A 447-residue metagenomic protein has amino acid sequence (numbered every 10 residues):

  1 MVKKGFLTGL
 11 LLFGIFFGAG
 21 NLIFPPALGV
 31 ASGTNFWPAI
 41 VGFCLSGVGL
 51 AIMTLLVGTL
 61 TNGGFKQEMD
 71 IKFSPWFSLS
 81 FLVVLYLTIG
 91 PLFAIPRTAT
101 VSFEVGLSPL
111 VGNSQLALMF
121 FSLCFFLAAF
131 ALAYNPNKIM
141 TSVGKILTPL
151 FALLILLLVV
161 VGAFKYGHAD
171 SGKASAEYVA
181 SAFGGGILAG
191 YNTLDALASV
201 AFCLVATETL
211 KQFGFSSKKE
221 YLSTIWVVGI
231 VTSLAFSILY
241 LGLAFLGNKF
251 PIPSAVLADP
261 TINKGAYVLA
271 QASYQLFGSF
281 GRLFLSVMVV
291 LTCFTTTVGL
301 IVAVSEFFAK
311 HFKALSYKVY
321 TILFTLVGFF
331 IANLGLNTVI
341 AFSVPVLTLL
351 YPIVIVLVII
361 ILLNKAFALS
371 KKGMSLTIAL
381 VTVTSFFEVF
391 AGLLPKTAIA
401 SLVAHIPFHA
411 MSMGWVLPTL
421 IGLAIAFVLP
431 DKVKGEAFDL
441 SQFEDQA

Functional and structural regions predicted by a protein language model:
G9-F17, L87, V161-G167, E177-L243 (+3 more regions): Hydrophobic, membrane-embedded alpha-helices of multi-pass small-molecule transporters
G49, M53, L150-G162, I225-P251 (+2 more regions): Selective recognition of specific alpha-helical transmembrane segments in multi-pass small-molecule
L60-E68, F126-L147, Q212-F215, F329-F342 (+1 more regions): Membrane-water interface regions at transmembrane-helix termini and the short interhelical loops of multi-pass membrane
F65-D70, L239-F294, P345: TM-loop-TM module centered on a large, flexible mid-protein loop between adjacent transmembrane helices in multi-pass
P91, I95, A152-Y178, A196-L197 (+3 more regions): Hydrophobic alpha-helical segments and their helix-loop junctions in multi-pass secondary transporters
Y134-G162, G229, S343-I355, M374-V383: Membrane-interface loop-to-helix entry segments
N135-I146, F183, A206-A235, P253-P260 (+2 more regions): Hydrophobic, small-residue-rich membrane helices and short re-entrant helix-turn-helix hairpins that build
A182, S370, M374-A447: A generic transmembrane alpha-helix motif of multi-pass inner-membrane proteins
